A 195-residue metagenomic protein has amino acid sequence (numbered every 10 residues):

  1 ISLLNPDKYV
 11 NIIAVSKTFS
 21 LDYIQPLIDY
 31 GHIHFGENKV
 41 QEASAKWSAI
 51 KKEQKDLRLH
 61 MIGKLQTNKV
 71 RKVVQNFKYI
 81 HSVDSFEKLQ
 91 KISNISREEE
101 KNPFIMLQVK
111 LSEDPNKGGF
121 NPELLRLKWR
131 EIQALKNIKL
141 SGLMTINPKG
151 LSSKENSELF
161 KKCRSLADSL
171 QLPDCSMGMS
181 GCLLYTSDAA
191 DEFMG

Functional and structural regions predicted by a protein language model:
I1-L183: Conserved alpha/beta-domain cores
Y185-G195: Single conserved hydrophobic/aromatic residue that forms the stacking wall/gate of nucleotide- or nucleobase-binding
